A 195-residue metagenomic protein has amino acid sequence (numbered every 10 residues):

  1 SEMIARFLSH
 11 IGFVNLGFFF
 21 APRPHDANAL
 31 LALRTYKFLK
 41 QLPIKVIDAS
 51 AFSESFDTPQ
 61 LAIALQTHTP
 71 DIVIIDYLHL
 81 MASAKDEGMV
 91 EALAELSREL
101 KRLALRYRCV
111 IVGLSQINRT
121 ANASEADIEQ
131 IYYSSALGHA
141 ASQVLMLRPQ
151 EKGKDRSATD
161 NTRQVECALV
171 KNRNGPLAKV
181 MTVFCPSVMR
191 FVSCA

Functional and structural regions predicted by a protein language model:
S1-T69, S83, I131, V180-M181: Cytosolic-facing regulatory segments adjacent to core modules
S9-I11, M89-A92, P186: Glycine-rich, phosphate-binding/catalytic loops in enzymes
P24, A136, S187-M189: Short capping/connector residues at structural and topological boundaries
K37-Q41, L103-R106, L177-K179, R190-V192: Core recognition of P-loop NTPase motor domains used across DNA-transaction enzymes
A49-E166: P-loop NTPase motor core
Q143, P149-A195: Conserved P-loop NTPase
